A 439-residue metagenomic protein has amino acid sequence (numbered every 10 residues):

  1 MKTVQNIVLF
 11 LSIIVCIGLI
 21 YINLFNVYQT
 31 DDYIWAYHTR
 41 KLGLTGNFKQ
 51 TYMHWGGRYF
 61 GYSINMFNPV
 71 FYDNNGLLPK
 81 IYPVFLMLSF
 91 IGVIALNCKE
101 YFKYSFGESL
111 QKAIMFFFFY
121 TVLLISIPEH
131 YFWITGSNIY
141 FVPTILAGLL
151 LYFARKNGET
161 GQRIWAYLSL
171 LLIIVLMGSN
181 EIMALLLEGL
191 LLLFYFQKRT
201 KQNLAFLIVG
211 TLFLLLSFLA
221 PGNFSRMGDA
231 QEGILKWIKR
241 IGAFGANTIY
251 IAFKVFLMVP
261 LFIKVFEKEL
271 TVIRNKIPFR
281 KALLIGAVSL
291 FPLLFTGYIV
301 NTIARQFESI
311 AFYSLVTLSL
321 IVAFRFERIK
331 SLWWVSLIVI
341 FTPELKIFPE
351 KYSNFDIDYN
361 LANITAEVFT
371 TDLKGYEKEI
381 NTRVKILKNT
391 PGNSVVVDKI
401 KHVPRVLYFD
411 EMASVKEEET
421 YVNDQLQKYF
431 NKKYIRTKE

Functional and structural regions predicted by a protein language model:
M1-I17: Start-transfer (signal-anchor) and selected internal transmembrane alpha helices of multi-pass inner/ER membrane
M1-V4, K103, R155-Y167, F196-A205 (+2 more regions): Membrane-interface junctions at the ends of membrane-embedded or membrane-associated helices
I20-P83, I134-N138, I173-Q306: Transmembrane catalytic cores of multi-pass membrane glycosyltransferases and polysaccharide-assembly enzymes
N65-P69, P79-I94, P143-L146, A311-S314: Transmembrane alpha-helices of multi-pass, membrane-embedded glycan-processing enzymes that use lipid-linked
V84-Q111, L149: Transmembrane-helix motifs of polytopic, lipid-linked glycan transferases
S109-R155, L294-I321: Membrane-interface micro-motifs in multi-pass membrane enzymes
K276-G286, R325-D356: Signature aromatic-anchored transmembrane alpha helix within multi-pass, membrane-resident enzymes that catalyze glycan
I340-E419, Q425: Membrane-embedded, lumen/periplasm-facing catalytic core of multi-pass transferases that use lipid-linked donors
